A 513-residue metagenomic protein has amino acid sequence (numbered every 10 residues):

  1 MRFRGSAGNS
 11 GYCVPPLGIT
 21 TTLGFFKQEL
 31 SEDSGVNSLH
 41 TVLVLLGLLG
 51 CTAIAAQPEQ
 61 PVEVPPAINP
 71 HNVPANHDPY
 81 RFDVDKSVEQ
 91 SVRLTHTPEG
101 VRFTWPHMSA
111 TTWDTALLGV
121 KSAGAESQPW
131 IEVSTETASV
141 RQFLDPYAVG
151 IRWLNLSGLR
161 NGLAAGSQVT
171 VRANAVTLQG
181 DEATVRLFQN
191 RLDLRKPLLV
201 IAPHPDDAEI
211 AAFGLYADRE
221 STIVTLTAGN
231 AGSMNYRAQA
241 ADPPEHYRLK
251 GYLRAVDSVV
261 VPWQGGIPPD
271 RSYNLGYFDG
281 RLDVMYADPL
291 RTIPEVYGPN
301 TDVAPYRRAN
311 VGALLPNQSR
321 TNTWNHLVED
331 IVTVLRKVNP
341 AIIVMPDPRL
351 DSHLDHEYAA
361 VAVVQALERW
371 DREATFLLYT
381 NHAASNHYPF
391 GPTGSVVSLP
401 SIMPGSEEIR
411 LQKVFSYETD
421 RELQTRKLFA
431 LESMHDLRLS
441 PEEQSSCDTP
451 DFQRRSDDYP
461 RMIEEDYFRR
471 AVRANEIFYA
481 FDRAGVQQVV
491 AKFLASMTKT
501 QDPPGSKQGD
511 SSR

Functional and structural regions predicted by a protein language model:
T20-T22: Alpha-helix boundary/capping motif
D33-L43: Bacterial N-terminal signal peptides that target proteins for export
V42-G50: Bacterial N-terminal signal peptides
A55-P58: Boundary at the C-terminal end of the N-terminal hydrophobic targeting segment
P61-V338, A360-R369, T380-H382, S406-S416 (+7 more regions): Active-site rim/loop-helix segments in enzyme catalytic domains that contact anionic ligands
P340-Y358, V363: C-terminal, well-structured subdomains that either form a transmembrane helix-short loop-helix hairpin in multi-pass
W370-T393: Short, flexible loop segments at boundaries between secondary-structure elements
